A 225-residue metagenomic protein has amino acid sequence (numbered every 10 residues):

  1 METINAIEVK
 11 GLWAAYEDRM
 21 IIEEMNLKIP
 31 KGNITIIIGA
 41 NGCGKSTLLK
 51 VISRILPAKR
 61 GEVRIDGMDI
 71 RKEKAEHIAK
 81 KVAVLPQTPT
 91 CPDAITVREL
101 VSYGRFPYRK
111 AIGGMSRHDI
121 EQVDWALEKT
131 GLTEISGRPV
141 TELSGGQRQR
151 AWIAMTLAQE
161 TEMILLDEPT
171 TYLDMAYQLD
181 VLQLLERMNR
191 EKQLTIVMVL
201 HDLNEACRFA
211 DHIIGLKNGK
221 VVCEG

Functional and structural regions predicted by a protein language model:
I7, I22-E24: Conserved structural motif at the start of ABC-family nucleotide-binding domains
I38-A40: The feature captures the beta-strand-to-loop junction immediately N-terminal to the Walker
S53: Helix-to-loop junction immediately C-terminal to a conserved catalytic motif
G61-D69, I78: Conserved ABC transporter NBD signature motif
S102, R117-I135, E160: Conserved ABC ATPase "signature" region
P139-L143: Conserved ABC ATPase signature
I164-E168: Catalytic Walker B motif of ABC-type/P-loop ATPase nucleotide-binding domains
